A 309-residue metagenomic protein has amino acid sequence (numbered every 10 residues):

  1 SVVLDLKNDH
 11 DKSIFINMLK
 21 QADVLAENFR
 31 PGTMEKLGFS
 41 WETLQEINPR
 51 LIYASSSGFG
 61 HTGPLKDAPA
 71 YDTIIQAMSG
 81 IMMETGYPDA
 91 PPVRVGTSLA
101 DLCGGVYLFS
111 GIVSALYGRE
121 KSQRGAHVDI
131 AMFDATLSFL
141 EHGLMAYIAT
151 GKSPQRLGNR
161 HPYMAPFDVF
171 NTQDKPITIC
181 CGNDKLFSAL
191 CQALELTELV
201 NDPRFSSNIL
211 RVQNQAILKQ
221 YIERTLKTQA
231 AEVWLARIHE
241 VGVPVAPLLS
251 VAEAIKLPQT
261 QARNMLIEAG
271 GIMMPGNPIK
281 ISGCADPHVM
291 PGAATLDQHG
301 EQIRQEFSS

Functional and structural regions predicted by a protein language model:
S1-E46, K227: A structured beta-alpha segment of the ubiquitous adenosine-cofactor-binding alpha/beta core
Q21-A22, P49-L51, E240-V245, S309: Alpha-to-beta junction loops
L37-C181: Active-site-adjacent "lid/gating" segments in soluble enzymes
Y147-P154, L257-A269: Short, surface-exposed loop/helix-turn segments at secondary-structure junctions that function as lids/hinges flanking
A165-V241, V245: Aromatic-enriched alpha-helical interface/lid elements that frame and gate functional surfaces
S206, M265-S309: Flexible, small-/acidic-enriched active-site or ligand-binding loops
H239-T260: Conserved PLP cofactor-binding pocket of PLP-dependent enzymes
